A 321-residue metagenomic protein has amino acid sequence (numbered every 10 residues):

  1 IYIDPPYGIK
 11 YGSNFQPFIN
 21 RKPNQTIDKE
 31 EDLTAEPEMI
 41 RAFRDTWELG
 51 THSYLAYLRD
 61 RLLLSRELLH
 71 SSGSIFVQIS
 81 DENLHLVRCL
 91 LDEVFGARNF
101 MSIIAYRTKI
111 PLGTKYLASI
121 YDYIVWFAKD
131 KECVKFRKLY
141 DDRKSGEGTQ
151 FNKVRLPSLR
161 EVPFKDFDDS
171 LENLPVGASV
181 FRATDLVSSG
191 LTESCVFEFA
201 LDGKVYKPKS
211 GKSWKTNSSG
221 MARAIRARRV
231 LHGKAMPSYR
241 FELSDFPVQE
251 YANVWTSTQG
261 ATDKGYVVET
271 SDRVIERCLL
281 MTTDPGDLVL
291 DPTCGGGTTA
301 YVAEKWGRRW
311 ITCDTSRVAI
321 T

Functional and structural regions predicted by a protein language model:
I1-L288, I320: Class I S-adenosyl-L-methionine
T293-G297: Class I SAM-dependent methyltransferase "Motif I" SAM/SAH-binding loop
T299-R308: Conserved SAM-binding loop of SAM-dependent methyltransferases across substrates and taxa, primarily the Class I
W310-D314: Conserved SAM-binding motif I beta-strand of class I
